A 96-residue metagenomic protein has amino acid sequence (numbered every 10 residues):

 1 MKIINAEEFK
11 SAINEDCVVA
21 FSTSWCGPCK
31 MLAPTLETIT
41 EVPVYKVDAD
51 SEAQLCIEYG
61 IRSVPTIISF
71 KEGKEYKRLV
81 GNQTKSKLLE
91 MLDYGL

Functional and structural regions predicted by a protein language model:
M1-S11: N-terminal "domain-start" segment that seeds a small globular fold
K2-I4, F21, A33-L55, I61: Thiol-based oxidoreductase modules, predominantly thioredoxin-like and allied folds used for disulfide exchange
F9-N14, A33-V42, L92: Alpha-helix C-terminal capping segments
S11, E58-Y59: Short amphipathic alpha-helix with an adjacent loop that forms part of the alpha/beta core around
I13-T23: Short active-site neighborhood of thiol/selenol oxidoreductases, capturing the structured segment around
C26-C29: Short cysteine clusters
Y59-I68: Structural micro-motif
S69-L96: Non-catalytic, surface beta->alpha helical segment in thiol-disulfide oxidoreductase systems
